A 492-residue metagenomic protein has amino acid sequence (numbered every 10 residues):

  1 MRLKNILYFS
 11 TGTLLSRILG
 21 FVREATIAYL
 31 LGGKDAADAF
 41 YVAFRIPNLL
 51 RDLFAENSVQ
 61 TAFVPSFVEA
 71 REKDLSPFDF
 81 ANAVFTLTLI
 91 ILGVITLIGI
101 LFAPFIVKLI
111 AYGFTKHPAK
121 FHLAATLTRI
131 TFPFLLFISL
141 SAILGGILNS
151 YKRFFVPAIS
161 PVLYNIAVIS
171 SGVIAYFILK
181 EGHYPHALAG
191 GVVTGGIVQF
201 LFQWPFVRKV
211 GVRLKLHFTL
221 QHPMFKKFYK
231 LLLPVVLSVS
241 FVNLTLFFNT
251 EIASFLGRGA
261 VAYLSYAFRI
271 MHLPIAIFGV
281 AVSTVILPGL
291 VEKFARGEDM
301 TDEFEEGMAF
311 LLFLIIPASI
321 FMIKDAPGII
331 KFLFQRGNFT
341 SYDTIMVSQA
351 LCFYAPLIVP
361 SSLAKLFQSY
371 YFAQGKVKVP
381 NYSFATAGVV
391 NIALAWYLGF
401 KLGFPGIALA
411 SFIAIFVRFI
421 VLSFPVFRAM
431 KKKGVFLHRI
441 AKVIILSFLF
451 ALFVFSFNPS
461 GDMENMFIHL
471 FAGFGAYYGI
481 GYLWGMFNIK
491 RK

Functional and structural regions predicted by a protein language model:
M1-K492: Membrane-embedded alpha-helical bundles of multi-pass transporters/translocases, especially carrier/permease families
